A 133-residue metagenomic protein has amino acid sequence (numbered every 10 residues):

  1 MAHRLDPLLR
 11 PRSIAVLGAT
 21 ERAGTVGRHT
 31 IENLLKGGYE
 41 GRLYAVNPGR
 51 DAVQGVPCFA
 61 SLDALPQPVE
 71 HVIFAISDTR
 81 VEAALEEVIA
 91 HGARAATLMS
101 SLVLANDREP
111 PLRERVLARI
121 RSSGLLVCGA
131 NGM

Functional and structural regions predicted by a protein language model:
M1-M133: Catalytic-core regions of core metabolic enzymes, especially those transforming organic acids/acyl-group intermediates
